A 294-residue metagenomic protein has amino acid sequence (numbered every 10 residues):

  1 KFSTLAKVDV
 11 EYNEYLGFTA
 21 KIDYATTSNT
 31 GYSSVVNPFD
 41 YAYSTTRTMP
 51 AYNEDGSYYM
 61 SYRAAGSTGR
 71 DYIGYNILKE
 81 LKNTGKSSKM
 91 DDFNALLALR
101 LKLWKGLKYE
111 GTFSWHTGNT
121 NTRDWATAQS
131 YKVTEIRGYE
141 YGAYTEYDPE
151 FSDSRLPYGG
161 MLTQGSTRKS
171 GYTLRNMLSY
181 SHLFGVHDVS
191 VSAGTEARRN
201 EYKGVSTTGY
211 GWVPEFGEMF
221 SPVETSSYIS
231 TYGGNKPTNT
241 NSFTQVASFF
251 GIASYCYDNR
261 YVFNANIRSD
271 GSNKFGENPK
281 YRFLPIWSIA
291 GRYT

Functional and structural regions predicted by a protein language model:
K1, N264-F275: Transmembrane beta-strand segments that form the barrel wall of outer-membrane beta-barrel proteins
K1-L5, L16: Outer-membrane beta-barrel translocator/receptor signature
T4-V10, A95-L101, L174-Y180, A193 (+2 more regions): Residues on the lipid-exposed face of transmembrane beta-strands in outer-membrane beta-barrel proteins
D9-D92, E110-T112, H116-A247, K274-K280: Surface-exposed loop/interface segments of Gram-negative outer-membrane beta-barrel transport/assembly proteins
E14, K105, G185-H187, D258-N259 (+1 more regions): Short coil turns and loop connectors of transmembrane beta-barrels in diderm outer membranes and organellar homologs
N200-K203, A290-T294: Short, basic alpha-helical nucleic acid-contact segments in DNA-binding proteins and DNA transaction factors
T244-S248, Y255-R260: Short, flexible loop/turn motifs enriched in small residues
P279-W287: Short turn/helix-capping motifs enriched in Asx and small/polar residues
